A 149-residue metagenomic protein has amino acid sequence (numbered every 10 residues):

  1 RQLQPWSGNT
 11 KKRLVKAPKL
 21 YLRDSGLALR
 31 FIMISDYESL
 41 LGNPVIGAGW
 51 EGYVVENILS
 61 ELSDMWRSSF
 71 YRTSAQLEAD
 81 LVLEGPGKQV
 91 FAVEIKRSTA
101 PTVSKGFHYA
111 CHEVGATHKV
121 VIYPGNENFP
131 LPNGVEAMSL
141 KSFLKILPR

Functional and structural regions predicted by a protein language model:
R1-Q89: Accessory nucleic acid-recognition modules appended to NTPase machines
R67, H118, G134-E136: Conserved beta-strand segments of alpha/beta enzyme cores
S69-T73, S98, S139-S142: Conserved helicase core region in the C-terminal RecA-like lobe
F91-T99: Active-site ExK catalytic segment of metal-dependent nucleases
T99-H108: Active-site-adjacent loop/helix micro-motif of nuclease/hydrolase catalytic cores
C111-V114: Short, conserved loop/helix-junction motifs that constitute active-site signature segments in enzyme catalytic cores
A116-Y123: Short, hydrophobic beta-strand segments that form beta-sheet elements in well-ordered domains
N126-R149: Domain-level recognition of nuclease-like catalytic cores that cleave nucleotide substrates
